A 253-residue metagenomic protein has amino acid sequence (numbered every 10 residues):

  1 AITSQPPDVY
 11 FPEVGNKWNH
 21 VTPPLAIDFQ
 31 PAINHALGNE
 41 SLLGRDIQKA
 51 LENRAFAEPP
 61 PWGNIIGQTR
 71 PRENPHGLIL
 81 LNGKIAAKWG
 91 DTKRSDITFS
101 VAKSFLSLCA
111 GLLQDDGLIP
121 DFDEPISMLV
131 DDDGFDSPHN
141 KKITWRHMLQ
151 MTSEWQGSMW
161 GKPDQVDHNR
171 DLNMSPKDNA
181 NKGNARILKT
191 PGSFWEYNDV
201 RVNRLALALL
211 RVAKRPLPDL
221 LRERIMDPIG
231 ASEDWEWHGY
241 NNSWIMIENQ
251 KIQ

Functional and structural regions predicted by a protein language model:
A1-D91, D116-P120: N-terminal leader/targeting segments and the immediately adjacent pre-domain N-terminus
T22-F29, R72-E73, S95-A102, I119 (+7 more regions): Solvent-exposed, acidic/flexible segments
A57-N64, N181, N241-I247: Surface-exposed intrinsically disordered loops and tails
G83, I97-D121, M148, L205-L209: Active-site SXXK
K84-K88, L113-D131, A213-G239: Short, well-structured active-site flanking segments
I85-R94, G183-T190: Glycine/charged-rich beta-loop-alpha catalytic/anionic-binding loops adjacent to active sites
M128-D131, F135-A231, Q253: Active-site-adjacent helix/loop patches that line small-molecule binding or acyl-intermediate pockets
D171, Y240-Q253: Carbohydrate-binding/catalytic loop surfaces
